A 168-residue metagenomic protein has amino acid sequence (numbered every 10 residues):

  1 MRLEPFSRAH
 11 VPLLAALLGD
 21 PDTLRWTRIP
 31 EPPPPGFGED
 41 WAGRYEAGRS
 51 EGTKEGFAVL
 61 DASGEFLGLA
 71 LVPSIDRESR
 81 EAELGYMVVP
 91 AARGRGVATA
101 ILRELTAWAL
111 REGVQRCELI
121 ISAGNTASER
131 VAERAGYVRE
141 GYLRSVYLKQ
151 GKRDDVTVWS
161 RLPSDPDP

Functional and structural regions predicted by a protein language model:
M1-P21, V59-P168: Acyl-donor (CoA/ACP) binding surface of acyl/acetyltransferases
A9-V11, S50-T53: Short acidic-aromatic low-complexity motifs
D22-R44, E55-F57: Conserved GNAT-fold acetyl-CoA-binding loop/helix
P35, E46-A47, R80, W159: A broadly tuned "polar low-complexity/structure-edge" signature
W41, R49-S50, W108: Tryptophan-centered motif/residue detector
R44-A47, V146-Y147: Short, P/G- and charge-enriched loop/turn segments at secondary-structure junctions
A47-G52, Y137: Short loop/turn motifs at secondary-structure junctions and domain boundaries
